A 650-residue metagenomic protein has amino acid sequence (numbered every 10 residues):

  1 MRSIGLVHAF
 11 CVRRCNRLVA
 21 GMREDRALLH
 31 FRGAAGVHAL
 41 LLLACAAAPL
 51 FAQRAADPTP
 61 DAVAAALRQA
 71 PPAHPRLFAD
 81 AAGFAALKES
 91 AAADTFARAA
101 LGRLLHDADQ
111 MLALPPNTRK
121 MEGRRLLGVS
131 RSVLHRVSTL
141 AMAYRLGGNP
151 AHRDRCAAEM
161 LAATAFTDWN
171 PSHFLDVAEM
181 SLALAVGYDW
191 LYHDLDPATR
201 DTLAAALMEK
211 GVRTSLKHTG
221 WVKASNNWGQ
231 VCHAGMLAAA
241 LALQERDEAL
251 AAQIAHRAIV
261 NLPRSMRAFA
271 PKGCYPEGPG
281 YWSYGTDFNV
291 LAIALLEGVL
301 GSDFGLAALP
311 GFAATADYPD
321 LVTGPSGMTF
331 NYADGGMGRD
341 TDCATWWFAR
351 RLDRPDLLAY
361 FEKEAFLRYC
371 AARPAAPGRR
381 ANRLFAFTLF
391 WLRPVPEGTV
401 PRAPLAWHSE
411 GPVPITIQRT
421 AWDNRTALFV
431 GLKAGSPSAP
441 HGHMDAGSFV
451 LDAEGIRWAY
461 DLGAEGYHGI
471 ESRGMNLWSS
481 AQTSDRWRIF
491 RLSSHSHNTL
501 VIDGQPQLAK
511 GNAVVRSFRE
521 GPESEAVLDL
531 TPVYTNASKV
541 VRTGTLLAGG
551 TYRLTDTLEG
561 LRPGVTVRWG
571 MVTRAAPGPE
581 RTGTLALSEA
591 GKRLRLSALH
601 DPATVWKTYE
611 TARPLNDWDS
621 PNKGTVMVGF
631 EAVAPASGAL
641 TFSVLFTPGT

Functional and structural regions predicted by a protein language model:
A9-V12, F31, A39: Short hydrophobic alpha-helical segments enriched in small aliphatic residues
G36-P49: Bacterial N-terminal signal peptides
H74-F84, K88-A91, A97-M328, G335-G336 (+1 more regions): Aromatic-lined, polymer-binding surfaces characteristic of secreted/periplasmic polysaccharide-degrading enzymes
R76, C370, G469-T650: CBM-like, beta-strand-rich accessory domains located in the C-terminal region of large, secreted polysaccharide-active
L243, Y284-W458, R519-E523, V527-D529 (+1 more regions): Carbohydrate-active enzyme catalytic cores, enriched for enzymes that act on polyanionic acidic polysaccharides
